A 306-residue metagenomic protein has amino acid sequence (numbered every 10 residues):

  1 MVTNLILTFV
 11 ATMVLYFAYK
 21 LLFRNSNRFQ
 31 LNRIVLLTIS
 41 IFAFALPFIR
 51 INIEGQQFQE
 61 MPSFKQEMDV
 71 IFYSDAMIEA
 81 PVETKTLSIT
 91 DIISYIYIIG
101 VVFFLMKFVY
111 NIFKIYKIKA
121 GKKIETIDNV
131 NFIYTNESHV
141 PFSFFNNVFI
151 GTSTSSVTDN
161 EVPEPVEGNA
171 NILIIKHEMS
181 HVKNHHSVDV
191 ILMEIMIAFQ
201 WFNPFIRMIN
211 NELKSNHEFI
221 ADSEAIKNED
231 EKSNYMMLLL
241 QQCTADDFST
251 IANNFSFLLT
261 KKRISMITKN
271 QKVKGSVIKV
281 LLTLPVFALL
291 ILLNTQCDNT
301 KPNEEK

Functional and structural regions predicted by a protein language model:
M1-E67, F72, T84-D298: Membrane-embedded and juxtamembrane structural elements of multi-pass membrane proteins
D75-I78: Short amphipathic beta-strand segments in non-cytosolic proteins
N303-K306: Low-complexity, Pro/Ser/Thr
